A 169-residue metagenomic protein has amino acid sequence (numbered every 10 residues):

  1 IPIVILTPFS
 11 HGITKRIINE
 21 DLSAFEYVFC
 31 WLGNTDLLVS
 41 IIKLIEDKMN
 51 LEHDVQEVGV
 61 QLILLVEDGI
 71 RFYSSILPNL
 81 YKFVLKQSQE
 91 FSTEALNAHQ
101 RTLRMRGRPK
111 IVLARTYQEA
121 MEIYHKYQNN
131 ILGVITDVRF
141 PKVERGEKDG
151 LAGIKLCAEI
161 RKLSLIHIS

Functional and structural regions predicted by a protein language model:
I1, I135-V143: Active-site residues of response regulator receiver
T7-G12, L163: Short, conserved "switch-loop" micro-motifs in signal-transduction and mechanochemical regulators
T14-I18, P78-N79, K142-A152: Short, flexible/disordered intra-domain loops and linkers
R16-N19, A24, G107-P109, L113: Extended charged low-complexity segments that act as oligomerization/scaffolding linkers
I17, A24-F25, G33-E52, N79: Receiver (REC) domain switch/output surface
G59-R71, I76-Y81, L85-Q100, I111-L113: Conserved acidic segment of CheY-like receiver
F91-G133, P141: Acidic, metal-coordinating helix/loop segments flanking the phosphotransfer/catalytic sites of two-component signaling
I166-I168: Conserved small/polar residues in nucleotide/adenosyl-binding loops
